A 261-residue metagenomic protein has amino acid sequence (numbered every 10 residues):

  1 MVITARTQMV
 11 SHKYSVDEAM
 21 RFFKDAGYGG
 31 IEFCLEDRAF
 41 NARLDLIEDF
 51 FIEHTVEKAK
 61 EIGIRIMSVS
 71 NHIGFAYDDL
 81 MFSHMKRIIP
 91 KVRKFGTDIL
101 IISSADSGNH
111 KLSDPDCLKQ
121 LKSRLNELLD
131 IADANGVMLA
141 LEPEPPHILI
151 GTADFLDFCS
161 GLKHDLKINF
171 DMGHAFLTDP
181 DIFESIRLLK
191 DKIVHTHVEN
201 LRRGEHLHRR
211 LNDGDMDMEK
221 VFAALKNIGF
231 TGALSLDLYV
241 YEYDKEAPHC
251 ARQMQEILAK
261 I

Functional and structural regions predicted by a protein language model:
M1-D98, N126, D133, D191 (+1 more regions): N-terminal pre-domain/capping segments
M1-T4, H12-G29, K60-G63, D78 (+2 more regions): Histidine-acidic metal/acid-base catalytic patches
M9-S11, D37-L44, H72-Y77, S107 (+3 more regions): Short histidine/acidic/glycine/proline-rich micro-motifs that form metal- and phosphate-coordinating active-site loops
D17, E53, E57-R65, F75-K167 (+1 more regions): Active-site acidic/histidine proton-transfer and metal-coordination neighborhood in alpha/beta enzyme cores
E32, S68, I101, A140 (+2 more regions): Conserved beta-strand positions in the central sheet of alpha/beta enzyme cores
L35-F40, D106-N109, N200-L207: Conserved radical SAM core fold
N41-L46, P115-D116, H208-D213: Short glycine-enriched, charge-decorated loop/helix-capping segments at active-site entrances that position
